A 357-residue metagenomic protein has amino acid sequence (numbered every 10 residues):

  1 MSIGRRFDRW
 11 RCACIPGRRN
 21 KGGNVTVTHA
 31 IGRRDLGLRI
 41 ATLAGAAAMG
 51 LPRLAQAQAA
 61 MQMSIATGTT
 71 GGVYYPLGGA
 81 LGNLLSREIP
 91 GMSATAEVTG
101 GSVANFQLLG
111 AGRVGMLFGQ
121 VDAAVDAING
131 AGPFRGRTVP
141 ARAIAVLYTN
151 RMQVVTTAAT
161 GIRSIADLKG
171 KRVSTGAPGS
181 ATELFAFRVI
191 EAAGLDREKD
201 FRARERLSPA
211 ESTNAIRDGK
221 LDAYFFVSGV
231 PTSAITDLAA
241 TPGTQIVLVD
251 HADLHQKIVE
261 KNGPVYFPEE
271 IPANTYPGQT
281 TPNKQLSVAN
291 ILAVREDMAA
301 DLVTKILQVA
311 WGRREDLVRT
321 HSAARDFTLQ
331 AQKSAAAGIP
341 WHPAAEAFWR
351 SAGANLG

Functional and structural regions predicted by a protein language model:
T26-G45: N-terminal secretory signal peptides and thylakoid transit peptides that target proteins across membranes
H29-A30, L51-I65: C-terminal segment of N-terminal export signals and the immediately downstream linker at the start of the mature
A60, G101, A111, V139 (+3 more regions): Extracytoplasmic
M63-E88, M92-S93, N150-D218, E315-V318 (+3 more regions): Bilobed "Venus flytrap"/periplasmic-binding protein-like clamshell domains and structurally analogous long
G79-N83, T95-T138, V154, A210-A215 (+2 more regions): Pocket-flanking alpha-helical
V121-D122, A131-G132, T160, R197-A293 (+1 more regions): Pocket-lining segment of extracytoplasmic ligand-binding domains
T281-G357: Segments of small-molecule ligand-sensing domains
